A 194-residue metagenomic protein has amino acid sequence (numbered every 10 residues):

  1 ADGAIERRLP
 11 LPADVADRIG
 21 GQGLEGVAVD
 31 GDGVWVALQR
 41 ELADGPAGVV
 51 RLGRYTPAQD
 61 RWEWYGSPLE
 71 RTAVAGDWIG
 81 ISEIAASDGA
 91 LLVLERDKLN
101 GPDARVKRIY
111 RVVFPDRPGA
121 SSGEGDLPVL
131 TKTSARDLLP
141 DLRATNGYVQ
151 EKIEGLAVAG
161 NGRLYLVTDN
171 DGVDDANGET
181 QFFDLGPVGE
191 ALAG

Functional and structural regions predicted by a protein language model:
A1-G194: Sequence/structural signature of beta-propeller domains
